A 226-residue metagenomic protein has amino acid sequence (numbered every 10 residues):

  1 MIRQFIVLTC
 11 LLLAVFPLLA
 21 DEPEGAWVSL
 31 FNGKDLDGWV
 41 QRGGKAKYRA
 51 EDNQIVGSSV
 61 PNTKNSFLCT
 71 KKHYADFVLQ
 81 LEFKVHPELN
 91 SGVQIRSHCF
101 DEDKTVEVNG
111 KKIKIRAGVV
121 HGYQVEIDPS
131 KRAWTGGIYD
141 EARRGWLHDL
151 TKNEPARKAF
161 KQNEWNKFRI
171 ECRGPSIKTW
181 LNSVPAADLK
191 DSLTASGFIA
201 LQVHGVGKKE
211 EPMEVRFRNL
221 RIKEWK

Functional and structural regions predicted by a protein language model:
M1-Q4: Positively charged n-region of N-terminal signal peptides that target proteins for export
V7-P17: Bacterial N-terminal signal peptides
A20-K226: Carbohydrate-interacting regions of secretory-pathway proteins
